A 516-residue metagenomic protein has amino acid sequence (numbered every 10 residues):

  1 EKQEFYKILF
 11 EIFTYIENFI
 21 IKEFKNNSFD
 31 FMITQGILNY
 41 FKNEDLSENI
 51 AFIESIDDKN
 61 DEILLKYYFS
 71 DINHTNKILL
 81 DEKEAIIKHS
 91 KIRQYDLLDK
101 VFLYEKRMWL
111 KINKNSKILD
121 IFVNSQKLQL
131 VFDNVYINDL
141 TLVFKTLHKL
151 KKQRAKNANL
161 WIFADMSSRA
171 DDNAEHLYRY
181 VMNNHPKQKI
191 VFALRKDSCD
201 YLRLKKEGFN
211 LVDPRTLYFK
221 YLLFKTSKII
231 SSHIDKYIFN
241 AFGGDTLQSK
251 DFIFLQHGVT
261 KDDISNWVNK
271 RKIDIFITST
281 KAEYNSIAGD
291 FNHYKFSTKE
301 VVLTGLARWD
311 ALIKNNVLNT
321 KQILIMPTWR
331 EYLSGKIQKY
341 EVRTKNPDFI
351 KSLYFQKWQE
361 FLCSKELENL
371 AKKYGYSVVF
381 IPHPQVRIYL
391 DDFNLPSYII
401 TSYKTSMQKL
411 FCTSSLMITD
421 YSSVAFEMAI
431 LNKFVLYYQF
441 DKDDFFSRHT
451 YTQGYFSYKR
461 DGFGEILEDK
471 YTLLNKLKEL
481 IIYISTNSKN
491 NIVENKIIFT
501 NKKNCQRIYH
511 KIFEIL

Functional and structural regions predicted by a protein language model:
E1-K22: Contiguous mid-protein beta-loop-alpha structural module that forms a pocket-lining wall or clamp of enzyme active
I21-D71: Surface beta-strand/loop "capping" patches
I63-K225, R507, I515: N-terminal pre-catalytic "stem/leader" segment of glycosyltransferase-like enzymes
N159-L312, Y332: Active-site and donor-binding regions of nucleotide-sugar-utilizing enzymes
D172-M182, A307-D392, E465-L467: Conserved catalytic-core segment of nucleotide-activated headgroup transferases in glycan assembly
V212-T226, V379, P384-F426, L431: Donor nucleotide-activated moiety binding/catalytic core segment of transferases that use nucleotide-activated donors
S231-K236, K250-F254, T405-H449: A donor-sugar binding/catalytic signature common to diverse glycosyltransferases and related nucleotide-sugar
S297-T298, D391-S397, Y421-I497: Catalytic binding pocket for nucleotide-activated donors in carbohydrate/polymer assembly enzymes
